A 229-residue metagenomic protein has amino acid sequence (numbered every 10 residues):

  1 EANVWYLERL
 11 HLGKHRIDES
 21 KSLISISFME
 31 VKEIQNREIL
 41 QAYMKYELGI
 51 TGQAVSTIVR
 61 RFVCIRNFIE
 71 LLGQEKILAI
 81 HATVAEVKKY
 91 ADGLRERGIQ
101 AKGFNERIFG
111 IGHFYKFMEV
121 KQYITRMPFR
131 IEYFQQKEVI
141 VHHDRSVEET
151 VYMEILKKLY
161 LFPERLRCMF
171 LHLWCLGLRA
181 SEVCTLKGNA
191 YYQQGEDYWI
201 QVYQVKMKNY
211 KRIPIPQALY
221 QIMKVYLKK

Functional and structural regions predicted by a protein language model:
E1-I24, I50-Q122: Non-catalytic DNA-binding core/recognition domains of DNA-processing enzymes
S22-I26, K89, R97, I124-I155 (+1 more regions): Flexible interdomain linker/hinge and immediately adjacent N-terminus of the catalytic tyrosine-recombinase domain
I34, H81-A82, R145-S146, L159-F162 (+1 more regions): Short helix-capping and inter-helix turn/linker motifs at the boundaries of alpha-helical repeat units
R61, R107, R165-L166, I215: Hydrophobic (often cysteine-bearing) scaffold residues that line and stabilize catalytic clefts of nucleotide/cofactor
I111, M169-F170, S181-L186: Alpha-helix N-cap/helix-start motif at helix boundaries, enriched for small hydrophobics
E119-P128, Y192, K228-K229: Proline-centered turn/helix-capping motifs that create local helix->coil transitions or kinks
M153-A180: Basic, Lys/Arg- and aromatic-enriched nucleic-acid-binding interface segment
T185-V225: Conserved tyrosine-mediated DNA breakage-rejoining catalytic core shared by Y-recombinases
